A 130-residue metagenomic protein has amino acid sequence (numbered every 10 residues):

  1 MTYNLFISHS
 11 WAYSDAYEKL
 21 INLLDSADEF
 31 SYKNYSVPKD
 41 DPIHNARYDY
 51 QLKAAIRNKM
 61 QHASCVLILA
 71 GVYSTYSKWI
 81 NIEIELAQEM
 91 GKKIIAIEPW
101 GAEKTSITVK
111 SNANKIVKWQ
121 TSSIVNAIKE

Functional and structural regions predicted by a protein language model:
M1-H62, E130: Conserved N-terminal substructure of TIR/SEFIR domains
H9, A70, E98: Short beta-strand/turn micro-motifs composed of small residues that flank or help shape donor/cofactor-binding pockets
E29, E85-I94: Arginine/glycine-rich "motif VI" loop of SF2 helicases in the C-terminal RecA-like domain
V66-L67: Inter-motif core of Ras-like GTPase G domains
V72-E89: Conserved TIR/SEFIR loop-to-helix hotspot centered on a Trp-containing motif with a nearby acidic residue
I94-K104: Short beta-alpha junction loops
A102-I116: Glycine-rich, charge-decorated loop segments at or immediately adjacent to ligand/cofactor-binding or catalytic sites
I116-E130: C-terminal helix of von Willebrand factor
